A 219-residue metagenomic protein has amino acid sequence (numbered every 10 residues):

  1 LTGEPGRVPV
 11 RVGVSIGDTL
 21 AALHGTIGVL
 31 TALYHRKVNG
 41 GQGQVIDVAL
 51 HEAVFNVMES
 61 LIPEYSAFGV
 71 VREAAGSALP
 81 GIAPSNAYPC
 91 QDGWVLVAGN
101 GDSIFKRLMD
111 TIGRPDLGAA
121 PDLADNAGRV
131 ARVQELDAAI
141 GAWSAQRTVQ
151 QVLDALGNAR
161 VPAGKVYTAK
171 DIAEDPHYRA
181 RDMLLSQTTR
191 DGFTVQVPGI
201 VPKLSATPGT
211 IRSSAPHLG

Functional and structural regions predicted by a protein language model:
L1-V95, G99-N100: Active-site-adjacent "lid/gating" segments in soluble enzymes
Q44, A83-P84, M183, D191 (+1 more regions): Residue-level marker for the onset of beta-strands and adjacent loop->beta junctions in well-ordered domains
Y65-R72, D175-T189: Short, surface-exposed loop/helix-turn segments at secondary-structure junctions that function as lids/hinges flanking
A83-A159, A163: Aromatic-enriched alpha-helical interface/lid elements that frame and gate functional surfaces
D102-S103, D171, P202, G209: Short, glycine-/Ser/Thr-/acidic-enriched flexible segments
A124, G192-G219: Flexible, small-/acidic-enriched active-site or ligand-binding loops
G157-R181: Conserved PLP cofactor-binding pocket of PLP-dependent enzymes
